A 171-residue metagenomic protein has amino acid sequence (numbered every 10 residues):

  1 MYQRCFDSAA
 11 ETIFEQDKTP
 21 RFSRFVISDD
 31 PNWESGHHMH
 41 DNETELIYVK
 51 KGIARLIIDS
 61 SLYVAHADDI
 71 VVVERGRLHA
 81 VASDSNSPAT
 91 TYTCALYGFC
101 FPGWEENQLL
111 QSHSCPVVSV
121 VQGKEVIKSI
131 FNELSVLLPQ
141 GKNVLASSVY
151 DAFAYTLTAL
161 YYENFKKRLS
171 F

Functional and structural regions predicted by a protein language model:
M1-R24, E74-K142, T158-R168: A hydrophobic/aromatic-rich effector-binding and dimerization subdomain of bacterial HTH-type transcriptional regulators
M1-Y63: Generic protein-terminus/edge-of-domain signal
W33, N143-L145, R168-S170: Hydrophobic/aromatic-rich alpha-helical bundle segments in the mid-to-C-terminal region
E43, A67, P88-T90, S147: A structure-centric signal for secondary-structure junctions around beta-strands
L46, I70-V72, T93: Conserved hydrophobic/aromatic beta-strand scaffold that supports enzyme active sites
S60-R75: Short acidic-glycine-tyrosine-enriched beta hairpin
K124-K128, S147, D151, F171: Short, structured helix-loop boundary elements
P139-Y155: All-alpha amphipathic helical-bundle segments outside canonical DNA-binding/catalytic cores that form hydrophobic
